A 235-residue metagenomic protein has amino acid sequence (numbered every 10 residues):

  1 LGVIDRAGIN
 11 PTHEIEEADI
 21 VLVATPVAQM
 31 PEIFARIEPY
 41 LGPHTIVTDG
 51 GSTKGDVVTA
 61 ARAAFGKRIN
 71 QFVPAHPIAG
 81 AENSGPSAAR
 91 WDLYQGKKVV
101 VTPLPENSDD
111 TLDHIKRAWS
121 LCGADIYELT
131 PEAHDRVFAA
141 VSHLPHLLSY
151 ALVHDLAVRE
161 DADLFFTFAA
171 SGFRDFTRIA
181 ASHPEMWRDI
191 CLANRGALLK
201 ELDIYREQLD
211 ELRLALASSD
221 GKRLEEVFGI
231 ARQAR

Functional and structural regions predicted by a protein language model:
G2-T12: Conserved SAM-binding strand-loop segment of SAM-dependent methyltransferases
D5, D19, P145: Conserved acidic residues
G8, T48, V73-A75, V100 (+1 more regions): Hydrophobic/aromatic beta-strand patches that form the interior of the parallel beta-sheet core in alpha/beta enzyme
P11-I46: Rossmann-like NAD(P)-binding element
A24-P26, G51, P103: Glycine-rich, N-terminal phosphate-binding loop of Rossmann-like dinucleotide-binding domains
R36-S87: Rossmann-like NAD(P)(H) cofactor-binding subdomain of soluble oxidoreductases
W91-R178: Internal alpha-helical scaffold of NAD(P)-dependent oxidoreductase catalytic cores
A162-A231: Interdomain hinge/lid region at the active-site interface of Rossmann-like NAD(P)-dependent oxidoreductases
